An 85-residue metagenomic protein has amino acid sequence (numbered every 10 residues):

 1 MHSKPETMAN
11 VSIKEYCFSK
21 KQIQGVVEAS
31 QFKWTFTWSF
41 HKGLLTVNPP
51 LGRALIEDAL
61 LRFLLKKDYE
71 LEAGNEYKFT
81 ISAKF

Functional and structural regions predicted by a protein language model:
M1-S19: Short, compositionally biased P/S/T/A/G/V-rich stretches that sit at domain boundaries
E15, G25-V27: Aromatic/hydrophobic beta-strand junction motif of beta-rich domains
F32-W34: Solvent-exposed loop segments of extracellular immunoglobulin-like
T37-H41: Change to "...patches in solvent-exposed regions of secreted, membrane-anchored, or virion-exposed structural
R53-E72: Signal that preferentially marks extracellular ectodomain short beta-strand elements of beta-sandwich modules
N75-Y77: Exposed beta-strand face motif in extracellular beta-rich ectodomains
K84-F85: Short, solvent-exposed loop/turn segments at the edges of extracellular beta-sandwich modules
